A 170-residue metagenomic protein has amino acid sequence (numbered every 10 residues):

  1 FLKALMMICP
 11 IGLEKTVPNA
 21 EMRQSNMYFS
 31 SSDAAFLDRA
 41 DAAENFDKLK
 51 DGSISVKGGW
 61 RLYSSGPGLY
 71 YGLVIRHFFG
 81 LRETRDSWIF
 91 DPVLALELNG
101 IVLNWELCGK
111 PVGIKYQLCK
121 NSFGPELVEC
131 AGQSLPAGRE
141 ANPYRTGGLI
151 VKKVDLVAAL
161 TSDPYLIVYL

Functional and structural regions predicted by a protein language model:
F1-L170: Non-catalytic C-terminal accessory modules of carbohydrate-active enzymes
